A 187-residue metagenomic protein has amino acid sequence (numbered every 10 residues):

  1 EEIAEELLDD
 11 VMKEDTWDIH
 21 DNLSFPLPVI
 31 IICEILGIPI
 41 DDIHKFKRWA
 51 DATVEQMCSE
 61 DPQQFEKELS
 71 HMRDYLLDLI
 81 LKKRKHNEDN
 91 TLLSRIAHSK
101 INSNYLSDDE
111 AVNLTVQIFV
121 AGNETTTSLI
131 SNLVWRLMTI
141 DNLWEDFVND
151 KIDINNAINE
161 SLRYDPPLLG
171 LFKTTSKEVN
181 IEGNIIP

Functional and structural regions predicted by a protein language model:
E1-P187: Cytochrome P450
